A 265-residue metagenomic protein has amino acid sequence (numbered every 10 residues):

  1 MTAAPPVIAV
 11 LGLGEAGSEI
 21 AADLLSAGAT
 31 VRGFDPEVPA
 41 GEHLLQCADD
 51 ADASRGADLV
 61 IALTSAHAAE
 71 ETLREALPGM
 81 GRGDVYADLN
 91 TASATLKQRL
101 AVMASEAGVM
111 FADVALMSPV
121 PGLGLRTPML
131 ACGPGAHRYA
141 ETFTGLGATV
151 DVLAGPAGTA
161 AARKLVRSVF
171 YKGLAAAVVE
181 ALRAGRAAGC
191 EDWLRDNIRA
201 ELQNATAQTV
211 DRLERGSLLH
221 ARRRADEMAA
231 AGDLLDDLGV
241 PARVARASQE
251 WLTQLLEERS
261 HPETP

Functional and structural regions predicted by a protein language model:
M1-R55: NAD(P)+-binding Rossmann beta1-loop-alpha1 motif at the extreme N-terminus of oxidoreductases
L11, F34, A62-L63, V114: The conserved SAM/SAH-binding core of class I Rossmann-like methyltransferase domains, concentrating on the hydrophobic
G28, L44, A57, G83 (+2 more regions): Short, well-ordered alpha-helix to beta-strand connector turns
A51-M110: Rossmann-fold NAD(P) dinucleotide-binding segment
A69, A92, K97-K172: Rossmann-fold dinucleotide-binding core
A162-P262: Helical "substrate-binding/catalytic lid" subdomain of Rossmann-like NAD(P)-dependent dehydrogenases/reductases
